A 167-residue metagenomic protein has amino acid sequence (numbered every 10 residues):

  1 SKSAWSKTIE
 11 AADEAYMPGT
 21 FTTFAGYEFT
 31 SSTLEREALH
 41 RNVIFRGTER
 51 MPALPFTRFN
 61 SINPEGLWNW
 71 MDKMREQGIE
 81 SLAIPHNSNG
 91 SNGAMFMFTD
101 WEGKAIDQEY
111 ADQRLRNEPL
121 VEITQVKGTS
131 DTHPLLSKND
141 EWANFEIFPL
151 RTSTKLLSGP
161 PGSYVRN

Functional and structural regions predicted by a protein language model:
S1-N167: Extended, charged catalytic domains and RNA/DNA-binding interfaces, predominantly in divalent-metal-using enzymes
